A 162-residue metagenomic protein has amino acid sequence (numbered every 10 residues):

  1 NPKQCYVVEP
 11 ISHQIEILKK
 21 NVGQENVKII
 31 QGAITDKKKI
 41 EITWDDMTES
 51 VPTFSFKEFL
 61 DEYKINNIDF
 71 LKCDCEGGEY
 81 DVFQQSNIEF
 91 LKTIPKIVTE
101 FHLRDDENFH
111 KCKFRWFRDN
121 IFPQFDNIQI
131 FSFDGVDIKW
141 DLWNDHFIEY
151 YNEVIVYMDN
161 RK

Functional and structural regions predicted by a protein language model:
N1-K162: Phosphate/nucleotide-binding beta-alpha loop and adjacent structural elements of enzyme active sites
